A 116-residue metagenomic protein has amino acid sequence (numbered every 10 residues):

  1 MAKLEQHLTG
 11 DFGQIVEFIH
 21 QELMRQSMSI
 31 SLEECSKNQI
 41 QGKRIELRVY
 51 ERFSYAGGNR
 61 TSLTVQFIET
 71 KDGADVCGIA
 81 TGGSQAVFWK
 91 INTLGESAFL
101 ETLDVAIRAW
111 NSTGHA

Functional and structural regions predicted by a protein language model:
M1-S27, R108, S112, A116: Terminal, regulation- and interaction-focused segments at domain boundaries
L4-E5, E51-T64, F99-V105: Short, Lys/Arg-enriched charge-dense amphipathic segments
E17-L63, K71: Ser/Thr-rich, low-complexity intrinsically disordered terminal regions
R25-L32, Q66-G78, L103-V105, H115-A116: Hydrophobic transmembrane alpha-helix bundles
G57-I91: Beta-strand/loop substructures that line and gate deep hydrophobic ligand-binding cavities in soluble
A86-A116: A conserved amphipathic terminal alpha-helix motif
